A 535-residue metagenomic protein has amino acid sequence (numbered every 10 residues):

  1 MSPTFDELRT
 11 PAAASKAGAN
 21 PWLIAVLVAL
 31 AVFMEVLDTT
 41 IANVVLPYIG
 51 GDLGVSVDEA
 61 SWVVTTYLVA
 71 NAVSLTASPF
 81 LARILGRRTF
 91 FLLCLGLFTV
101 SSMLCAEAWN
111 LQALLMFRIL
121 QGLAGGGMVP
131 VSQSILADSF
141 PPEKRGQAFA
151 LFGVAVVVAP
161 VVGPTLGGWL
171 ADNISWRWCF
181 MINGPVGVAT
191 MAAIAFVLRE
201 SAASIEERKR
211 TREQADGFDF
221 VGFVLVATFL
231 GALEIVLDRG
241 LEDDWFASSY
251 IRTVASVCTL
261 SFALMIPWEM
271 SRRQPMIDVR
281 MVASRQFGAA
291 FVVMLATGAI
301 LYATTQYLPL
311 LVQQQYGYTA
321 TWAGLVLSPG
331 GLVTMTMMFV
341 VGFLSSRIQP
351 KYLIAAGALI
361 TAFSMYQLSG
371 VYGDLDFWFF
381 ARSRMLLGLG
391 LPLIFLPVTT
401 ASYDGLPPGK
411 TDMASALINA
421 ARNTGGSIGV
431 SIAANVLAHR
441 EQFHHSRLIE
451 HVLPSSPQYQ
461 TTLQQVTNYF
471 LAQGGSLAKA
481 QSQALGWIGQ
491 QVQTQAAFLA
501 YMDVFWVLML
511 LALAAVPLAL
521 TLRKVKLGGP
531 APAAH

Functional and structural regions predicted by a protein language model:
P3, P185-S204, A227-R239, V257-S271 (+1 more regions): C-terminal membrane-cytosol helix-exit motif in multi-pass small-molecule transporters
T10, A14, E59, N423-A514 (+2 more regions): Hydrophobic transmembrane architecture of multi-pass small-molecule transporters
A19-P79, R83, F90, S102 (+7 more regions): Transmembrane core module of solute transporters
E35, V64-Y67, N71, F98 (+10 more regions): Structural signature of transmembrane alpha-helices in multi-pass secondary transporters
V44, T76-F80, V131, V161 (+7 more regions): Residue-level hotspots within transmembrane alpha-helices of multi-pass secondary transporters
L75-F223, S248-S249: Helix-loop-helix hairpins in multi-pass membrane proteins, especially solute transporters
M103-E107, M191-F196, A263-P267, Y366-S369 (+3 more regions): Membrane-embedded alpha-helical segments of multi-pass transporters/permeases
F149, V156, V161-P164, G168 (+1 more regions): Small-residue-rich alpha-helical segments with characteristic i,i+4
